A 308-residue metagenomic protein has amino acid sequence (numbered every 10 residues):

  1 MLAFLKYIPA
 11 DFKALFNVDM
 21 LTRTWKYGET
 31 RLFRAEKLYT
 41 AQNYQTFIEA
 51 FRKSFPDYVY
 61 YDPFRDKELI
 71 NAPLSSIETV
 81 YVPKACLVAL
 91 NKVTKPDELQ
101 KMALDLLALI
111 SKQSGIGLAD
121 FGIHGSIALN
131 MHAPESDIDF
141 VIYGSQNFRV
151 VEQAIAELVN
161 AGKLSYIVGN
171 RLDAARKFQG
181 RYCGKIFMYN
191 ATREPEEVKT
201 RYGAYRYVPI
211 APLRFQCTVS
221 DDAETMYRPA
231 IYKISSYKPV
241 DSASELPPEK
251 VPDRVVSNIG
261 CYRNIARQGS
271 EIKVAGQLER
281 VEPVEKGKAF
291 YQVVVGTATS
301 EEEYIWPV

Functional and structural regions predicted by a protein language model:
M1-E135, Y143-V308: Catalytic core of pol beta-like nucleotidyltransferases
